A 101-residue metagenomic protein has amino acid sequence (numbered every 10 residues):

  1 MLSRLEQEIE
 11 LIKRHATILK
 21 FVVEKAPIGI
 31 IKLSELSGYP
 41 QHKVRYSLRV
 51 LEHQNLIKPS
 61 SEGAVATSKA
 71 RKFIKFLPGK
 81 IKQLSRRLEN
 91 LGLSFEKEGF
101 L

Functional and structural regions predicted by a protein language model:
M1-I18: Short alpha-helical segments that sit at the start of domains
K20-E24: Short, locally clustered residues in the helix-turn-helix/winged-helix DNA-binding domain
K25-G29: Short capping segments at the starts of secondary-structure elements
K32-E35: A short acidic, leucine-rich amphipathic alpha-helix
G38-H53: Short amphipathic alpha-helical interaction segments
E52-E62: A short, conserved structural fragment
E62-P78: Basic, amphipathic "hinge/linker" alpha-helix immediately C-terminal to the N-terminal HTH DNA-binding motif
F76-L101: Amphipathic alpha-helical dimerization/coiled-coil segments that flank or bridge DNA-binding/regulatory modules
